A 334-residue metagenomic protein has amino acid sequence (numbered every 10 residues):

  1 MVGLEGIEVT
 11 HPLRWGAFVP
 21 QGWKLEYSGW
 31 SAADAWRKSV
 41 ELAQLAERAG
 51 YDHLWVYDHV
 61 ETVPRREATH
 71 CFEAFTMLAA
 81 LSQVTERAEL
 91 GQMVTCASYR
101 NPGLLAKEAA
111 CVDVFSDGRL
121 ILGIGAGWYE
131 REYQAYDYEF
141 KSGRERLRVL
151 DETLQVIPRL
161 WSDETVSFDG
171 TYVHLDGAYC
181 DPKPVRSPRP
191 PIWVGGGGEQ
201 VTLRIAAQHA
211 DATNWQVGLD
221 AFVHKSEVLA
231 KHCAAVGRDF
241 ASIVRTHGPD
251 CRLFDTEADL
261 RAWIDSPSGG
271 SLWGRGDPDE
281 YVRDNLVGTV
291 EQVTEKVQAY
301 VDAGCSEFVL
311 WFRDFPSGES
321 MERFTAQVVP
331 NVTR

Functional and structural regions predicted by a protein language model:
M1-V84, P188-P190: N-terminal beta1-alpha1-beta2 module of alpha/beta enzyme domains
V2-L13, E67, S98-H209, V223 (+2 more regions): Internal, glycine-rich beta/alpha segment that forms the wall or movable "lid" of small-molecule/cofactor binding
V2-W30, R87, Y129-Q134, T171-P190 (+1 more regions): N-terminal small/glycine-rich loop or linker at the start of catalytic domains across soluble metabolic enzymes
W15-A17, L54-V56, E89-Q92, L120-I124 (+4 more regions): Hydrophobic faces of well-ordered beta-strands that scaffold small-molecule active sites in alpha/beta enzyme cores
Q21-W36, T95-G103, R189-G198, D279-E291: Active-site mouth loops of central-metabolism enzymes
A33-A46, L105-E108, G196-Q208, W263 (+1 more regions): Short, acidic/polar
G50, D58, L81, V112 (+8 more regions): Conserved, mostly hydrophobic/aromatic
A68-G91, E152-T153, F324-R334: Alpha-helix-loop-beta-strand connector modules within alpha/beta enzyme cores
